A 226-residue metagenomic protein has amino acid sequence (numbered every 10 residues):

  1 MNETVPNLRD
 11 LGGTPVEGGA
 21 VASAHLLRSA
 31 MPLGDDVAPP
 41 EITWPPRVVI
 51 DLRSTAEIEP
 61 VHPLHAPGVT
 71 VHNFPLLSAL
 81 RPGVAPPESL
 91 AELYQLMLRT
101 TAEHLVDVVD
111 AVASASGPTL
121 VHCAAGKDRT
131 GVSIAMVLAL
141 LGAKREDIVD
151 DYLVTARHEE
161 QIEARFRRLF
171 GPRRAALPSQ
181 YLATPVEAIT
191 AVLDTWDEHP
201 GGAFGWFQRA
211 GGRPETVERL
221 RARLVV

Functional and structural regions predicted by a protein language model:
M1-L120, S133-V226: Cys-dependent protein tyrosine phosphatase-like superfamily
A125, R129-T130: Ser/Thr-glycine-rich phosphate-binding loops at phosphate-binding pockets of nucleotides, nucleotide cofactors
